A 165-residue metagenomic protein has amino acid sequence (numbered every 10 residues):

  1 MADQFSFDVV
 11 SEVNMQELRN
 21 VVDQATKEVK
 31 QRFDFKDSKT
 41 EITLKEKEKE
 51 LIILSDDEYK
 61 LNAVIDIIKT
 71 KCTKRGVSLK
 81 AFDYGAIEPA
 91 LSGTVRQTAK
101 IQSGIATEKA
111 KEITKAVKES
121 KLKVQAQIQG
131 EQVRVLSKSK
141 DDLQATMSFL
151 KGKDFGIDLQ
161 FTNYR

Functional and structural regions predicted by a protein language model:
M1-D37: N-terminal, positively charged regions that mediate nucleic acid binding
D3, F7, T43, R96-R165: Positively charged, low-complexity, intrinsically disordered RNA-binding extensions
F5-E12, K49-S55, S92-I101: Short, hydrophobic beta-strand segments
S11, M15, R19, D57-E58 (+2 more regions): Conserved phosphate/pyrophosphate-binding and hydrolysis machinery centered on Walker-type P-loop NTPases, extending
Q16-R19, Q31-R32, K36-K39, L54-K74 (+4 more regions): Short Lys/Arg-rich amphipathic alpha-helical segments
K36-I42, S78-G85, V124-Q127: Short beta-strand elements
K49-V64, T73, A99-A106, V124 (+1 more regions): Long, charged, helix-rich clamp/arm modules that form nucleic acid-engaging surfaces of large nucleic-acid-processing
Y59-T98: Helix-adjacent hinge/juxtasegments
